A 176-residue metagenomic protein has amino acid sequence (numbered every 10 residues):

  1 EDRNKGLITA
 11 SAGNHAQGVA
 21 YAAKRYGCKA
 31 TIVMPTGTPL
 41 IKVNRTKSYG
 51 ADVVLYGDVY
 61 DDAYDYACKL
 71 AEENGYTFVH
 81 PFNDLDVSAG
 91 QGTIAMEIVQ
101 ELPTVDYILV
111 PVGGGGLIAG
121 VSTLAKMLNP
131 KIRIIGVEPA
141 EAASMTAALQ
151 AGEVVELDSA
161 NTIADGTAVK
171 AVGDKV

Functional and structural regions predicted by a protein language model:
E1-G6: Helix-rich "cap/lid" substructures immediately adjacent to catalytic or cofactor-binding pockets
L7-A10, H15-L70, L124, S144-L157: Active-site-proximal loop->helix
T9, L55-Y56, F78-P81, V110 (+1 more regions): General beta-strand structural signal in soluble alpha/beta enzymes
A20-Y21, Y26, N83-V176: Glycine-rich phosphate/pyrophosphate-binding loop at beta-loop-alpha junctions
K29, D52, T77-F78, R133: Conserved beta-strand segments of alpha/beta enzyme cores
Y49, F78-F82, A160: Short beta-strands and strand-loop turn motifs
C68-A71, E97-V99: N-terminal small/polar loop signature for handling phosphorylated ligands or for N-terminal nucleophile
